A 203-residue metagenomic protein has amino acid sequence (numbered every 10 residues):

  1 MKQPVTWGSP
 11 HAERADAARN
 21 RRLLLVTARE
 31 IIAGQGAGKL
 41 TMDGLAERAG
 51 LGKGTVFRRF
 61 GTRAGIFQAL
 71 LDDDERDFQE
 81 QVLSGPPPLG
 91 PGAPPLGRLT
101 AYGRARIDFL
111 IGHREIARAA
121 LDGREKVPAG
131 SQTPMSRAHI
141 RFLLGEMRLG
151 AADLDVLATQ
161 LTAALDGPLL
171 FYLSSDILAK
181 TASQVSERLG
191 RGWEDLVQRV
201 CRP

Functional and structural regions predicted by a protein language model:
M1-G8, A138-G150, A158-Q160, G167-P203: C-terminal peripheral helix-coil segments that are non-catalytic and often amphipathic
M1-Q35, K39-R48, G65: Basic, helix-initiating cap at the start of DNA-binding domains
T27-I31, A69, F109, A164: Short amphipathic alpha-helical elements of helix-turn-helix/winged-helix folds
G50-F60: Short hydrophobic/aromatic patch on the recognition helix
F67-D74, H113, A117-A120: Alpha-helical DNA-contacting segments of helix-turn-helix folds
D72-L99: Amphipathic alpha-helical linker/stalk segments
Q79, G97-G112, L121-L149, D155-Q160 (+2 more regions): Amphipathic alpha-helical packing segments from all-alpha helical-bundle domains
